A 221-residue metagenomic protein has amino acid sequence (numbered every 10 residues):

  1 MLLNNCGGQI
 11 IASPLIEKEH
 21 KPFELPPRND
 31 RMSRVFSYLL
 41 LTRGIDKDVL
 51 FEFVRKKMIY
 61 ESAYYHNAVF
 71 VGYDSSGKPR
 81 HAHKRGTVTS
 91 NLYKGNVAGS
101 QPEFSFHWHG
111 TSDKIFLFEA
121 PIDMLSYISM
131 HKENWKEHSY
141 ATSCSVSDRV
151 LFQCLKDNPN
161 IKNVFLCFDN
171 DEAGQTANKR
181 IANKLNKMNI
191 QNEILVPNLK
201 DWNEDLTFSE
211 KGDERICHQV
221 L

Functional and structural regions predicted by a protein language model:
L2-F106: Basic, glycine-enriched DNA-binding surface that flanks or lies within the catalytic cores of DNA
M32-S33, A120, N178: Generic non-transmembrane alpha-helix signal with a bias for helix starts/N-cap capping motifs
S37-Y38, L125, N183: Surface-exposed charge patches
A63-D157: Phosphate-handling DNA/RNA-contact segment within nucleic-acid enzymes
D113, S129-L221: TOPRIM fold recognition
